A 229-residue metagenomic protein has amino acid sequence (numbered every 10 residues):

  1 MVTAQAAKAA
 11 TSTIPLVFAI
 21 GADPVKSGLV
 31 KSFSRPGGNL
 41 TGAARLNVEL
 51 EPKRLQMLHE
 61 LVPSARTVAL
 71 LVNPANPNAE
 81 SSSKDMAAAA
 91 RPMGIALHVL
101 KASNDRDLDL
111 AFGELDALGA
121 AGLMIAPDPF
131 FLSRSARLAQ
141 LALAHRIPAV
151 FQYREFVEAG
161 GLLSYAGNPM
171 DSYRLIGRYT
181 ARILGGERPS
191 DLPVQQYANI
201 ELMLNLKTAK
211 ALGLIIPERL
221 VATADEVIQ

Functional and structural regions predicted by a protein language model:
M1-Q229: Short hydrophobic alpha-helices and adjacent helix-cap/hinge residues
